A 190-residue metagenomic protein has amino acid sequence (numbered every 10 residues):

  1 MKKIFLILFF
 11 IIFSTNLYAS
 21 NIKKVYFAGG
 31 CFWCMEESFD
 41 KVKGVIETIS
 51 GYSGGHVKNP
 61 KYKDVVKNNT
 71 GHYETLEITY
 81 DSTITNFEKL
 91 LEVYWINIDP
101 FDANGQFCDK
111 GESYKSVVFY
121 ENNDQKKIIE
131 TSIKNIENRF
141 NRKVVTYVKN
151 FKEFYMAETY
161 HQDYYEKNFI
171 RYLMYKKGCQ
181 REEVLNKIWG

Functional and structural regions predicted by a protein language model:
I4-F13: Sec-dependent N-terminal signal peptides
Y18-G190: Flexible coil/turn and secondary-structure edge motifs
